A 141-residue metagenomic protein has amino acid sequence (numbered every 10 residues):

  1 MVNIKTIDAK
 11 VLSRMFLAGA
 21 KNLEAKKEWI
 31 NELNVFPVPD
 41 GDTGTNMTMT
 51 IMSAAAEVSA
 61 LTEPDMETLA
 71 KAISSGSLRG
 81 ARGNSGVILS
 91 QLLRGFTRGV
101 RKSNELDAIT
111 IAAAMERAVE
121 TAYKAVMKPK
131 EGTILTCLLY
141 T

Functional and structural regions predicted by a protein language model:
M1-L139: N-terminal loops that bind phosphate or other acidic moieties and the adjacent beta-alpha structural core
